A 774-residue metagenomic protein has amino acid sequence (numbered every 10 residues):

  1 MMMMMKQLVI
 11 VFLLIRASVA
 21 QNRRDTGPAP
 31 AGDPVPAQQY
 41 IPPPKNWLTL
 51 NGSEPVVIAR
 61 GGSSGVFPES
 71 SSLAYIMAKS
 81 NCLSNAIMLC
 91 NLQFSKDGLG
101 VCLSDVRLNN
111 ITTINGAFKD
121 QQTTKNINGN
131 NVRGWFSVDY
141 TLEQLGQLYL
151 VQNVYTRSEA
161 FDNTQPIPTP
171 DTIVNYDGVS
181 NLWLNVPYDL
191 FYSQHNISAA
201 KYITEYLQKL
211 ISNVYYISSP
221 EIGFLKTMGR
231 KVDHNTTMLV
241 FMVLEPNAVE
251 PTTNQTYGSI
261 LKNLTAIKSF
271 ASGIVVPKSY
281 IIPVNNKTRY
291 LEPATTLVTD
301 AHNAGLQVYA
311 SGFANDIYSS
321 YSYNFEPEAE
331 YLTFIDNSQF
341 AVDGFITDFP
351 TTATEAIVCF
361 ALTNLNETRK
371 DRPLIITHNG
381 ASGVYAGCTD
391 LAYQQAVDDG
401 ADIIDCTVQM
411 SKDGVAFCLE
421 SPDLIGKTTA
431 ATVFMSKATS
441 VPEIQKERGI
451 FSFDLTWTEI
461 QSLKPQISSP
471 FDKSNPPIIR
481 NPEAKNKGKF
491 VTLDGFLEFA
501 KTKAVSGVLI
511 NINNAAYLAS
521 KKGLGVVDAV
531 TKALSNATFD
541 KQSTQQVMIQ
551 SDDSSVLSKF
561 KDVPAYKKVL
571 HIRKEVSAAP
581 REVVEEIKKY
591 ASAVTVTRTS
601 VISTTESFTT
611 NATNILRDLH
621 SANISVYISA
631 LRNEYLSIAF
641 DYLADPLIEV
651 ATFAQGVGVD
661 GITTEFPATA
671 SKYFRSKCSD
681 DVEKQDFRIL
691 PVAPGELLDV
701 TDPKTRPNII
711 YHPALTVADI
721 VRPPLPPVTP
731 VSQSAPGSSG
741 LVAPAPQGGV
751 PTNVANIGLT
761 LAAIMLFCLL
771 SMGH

Functional and structural regions predicted by a protein language model:
M4-H774: Phosphate-group recognition and catalysis centered on beta-loop-alpha active-site segments
